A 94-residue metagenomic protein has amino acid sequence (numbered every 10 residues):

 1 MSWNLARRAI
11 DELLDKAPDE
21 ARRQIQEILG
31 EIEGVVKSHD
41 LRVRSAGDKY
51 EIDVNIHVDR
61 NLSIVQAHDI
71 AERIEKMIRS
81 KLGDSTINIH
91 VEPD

Functional and structural regions predicted by a protein language model:
M1-D94: Alpha-helical transmembrane segments and adjacent TM-loop junctions that form the membrane-embedded core of multi-pass
